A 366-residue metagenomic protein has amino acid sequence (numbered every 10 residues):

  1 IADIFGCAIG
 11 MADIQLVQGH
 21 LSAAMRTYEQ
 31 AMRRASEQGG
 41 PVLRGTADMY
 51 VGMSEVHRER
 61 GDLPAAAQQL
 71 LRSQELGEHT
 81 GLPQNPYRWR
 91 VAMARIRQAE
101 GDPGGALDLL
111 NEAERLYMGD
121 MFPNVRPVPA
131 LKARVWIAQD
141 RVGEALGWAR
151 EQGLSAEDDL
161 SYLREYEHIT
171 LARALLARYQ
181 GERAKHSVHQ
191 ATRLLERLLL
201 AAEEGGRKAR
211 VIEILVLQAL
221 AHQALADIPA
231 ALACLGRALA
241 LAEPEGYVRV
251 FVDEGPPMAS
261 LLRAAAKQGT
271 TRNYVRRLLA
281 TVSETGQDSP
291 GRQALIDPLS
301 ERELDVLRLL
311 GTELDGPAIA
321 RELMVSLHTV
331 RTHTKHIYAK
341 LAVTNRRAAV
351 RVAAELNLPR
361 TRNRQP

Functional and structural regions predicted by a protein language model:
I4-D288: Helix-coil-helix junctions within alpha-helical repeat/solenoid scaffolds
A280-S283, Q287-T344, A348-R364: Helix-turn-helix DNA-binding segment
